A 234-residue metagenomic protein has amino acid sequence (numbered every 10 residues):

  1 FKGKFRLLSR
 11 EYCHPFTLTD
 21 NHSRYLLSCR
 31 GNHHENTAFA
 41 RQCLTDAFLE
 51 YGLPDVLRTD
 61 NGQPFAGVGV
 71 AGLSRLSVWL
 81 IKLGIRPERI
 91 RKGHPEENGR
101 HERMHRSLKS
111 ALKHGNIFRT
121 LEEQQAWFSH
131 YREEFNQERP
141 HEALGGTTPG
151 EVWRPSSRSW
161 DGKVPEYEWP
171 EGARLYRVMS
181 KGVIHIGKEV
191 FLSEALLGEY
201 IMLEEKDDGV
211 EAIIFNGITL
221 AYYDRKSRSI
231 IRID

Functional and structural regions predicted by a protein language model:
F1-T17, N21-S129, E133-N136, Y223 (+1 more regions): RNase H-like DDE/DDD metal-dependent nuclease/strand-transfer catalytic core used by mobile genetic elements
N136-D234: C-terminal, beta-rich DNA-binding module of retroviral/retroelements integrases
